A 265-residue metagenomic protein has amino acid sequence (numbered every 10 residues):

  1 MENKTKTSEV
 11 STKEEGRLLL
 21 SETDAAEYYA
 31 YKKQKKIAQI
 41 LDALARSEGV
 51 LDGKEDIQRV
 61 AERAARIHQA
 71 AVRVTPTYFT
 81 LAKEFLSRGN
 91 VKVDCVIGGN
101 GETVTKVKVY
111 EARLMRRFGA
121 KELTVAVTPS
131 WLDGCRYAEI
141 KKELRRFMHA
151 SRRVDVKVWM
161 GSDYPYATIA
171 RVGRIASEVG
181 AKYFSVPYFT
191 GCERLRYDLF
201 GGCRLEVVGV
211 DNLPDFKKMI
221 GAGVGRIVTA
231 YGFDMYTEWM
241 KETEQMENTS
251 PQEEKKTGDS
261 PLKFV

Functional and structural regions predicted by a protein language model:
S11-T105, V109-E111, R117: Conserved N-terminal beta1-alpha1 strand-loop-helix module at the mouth
Q69-P76, T124-G134, K157-Y164, K182-T190 (+2 more regions): Catalytic beta/alpha-barrel core
P76, V96-K106, M160-Y166, R204-L213: Glycine-rich beta-to-alpha transition loops that act as phosphate-gripper elements at the mouths of alpha/beta enzyme
P76-R88, T105-V107, W131-F147, P165-T168 (+2 more regions): Active-site-adjacent beta->alpha loops and helix N-cap segments on the catalytic face of soluble alpha/beta enzymes
L86-K92, G119-K121, S177-K182, D198-C203 (+1 more regions): Glycine-enriched alpha-helix->loop->beta-strand junction motifs that scaffold or abut catalytic
G89-C95, S151-G161, D198-V208: Short beta-strand/loop segments at the ligand-binding rim of alpha/beta enzyme cores
T105-A112, T168-V172, D211-V224: Catalytic cores of alpha/beta
K121, V125-W131, K182-G191, D215 (+1 more regions): Glycine-rich phosphate-binding active-site loops on the catalytic face of alpha/beta enzymes
